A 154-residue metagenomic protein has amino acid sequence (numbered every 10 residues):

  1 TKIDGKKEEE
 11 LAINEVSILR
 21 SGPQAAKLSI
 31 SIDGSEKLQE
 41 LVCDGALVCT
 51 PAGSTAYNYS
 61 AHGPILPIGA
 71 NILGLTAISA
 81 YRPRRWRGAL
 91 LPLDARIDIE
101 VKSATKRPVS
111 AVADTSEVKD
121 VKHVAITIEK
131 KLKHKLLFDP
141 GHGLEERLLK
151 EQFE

Functional and structural regions predicted by a protein language model:
T1-A46, T55-E154: Catalytic phosphate-donor-binding core of small-molecule kinases
C49: Short beta-strand segments
